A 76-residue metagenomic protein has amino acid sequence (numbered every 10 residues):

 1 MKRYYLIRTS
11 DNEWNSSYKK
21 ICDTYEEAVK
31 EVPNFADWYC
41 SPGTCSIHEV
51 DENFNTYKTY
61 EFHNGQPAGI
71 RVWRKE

Functional and structural regions predicted by a protein language model:
M1, I21-Y25, N53: Short, solvent-exposed coil/turn segments at beta-strand boundaries
M1-S16, C45: Short aromatic-glycine-(Arg/Gly/Cys) micro-motifs in beta-strand/loop hairpins
I7-T9, C22, H48-V50: Predominantly extracellular/luminal cell-surface or secreted proteins
T9-D11, T24, A36: Generic structural signal for short, flexible, solvent-exposed coil/loop and linker residues
E13-E27: A short, exposed loop/beta-hairpin motif centered on an aromatic-Gly-Thr core
A28-V32: Short amphipathic alpha-helices within nucleic acid-binding modules
N34-E76: Short, mixed-charge low-complexity intrinsically disordered segments
